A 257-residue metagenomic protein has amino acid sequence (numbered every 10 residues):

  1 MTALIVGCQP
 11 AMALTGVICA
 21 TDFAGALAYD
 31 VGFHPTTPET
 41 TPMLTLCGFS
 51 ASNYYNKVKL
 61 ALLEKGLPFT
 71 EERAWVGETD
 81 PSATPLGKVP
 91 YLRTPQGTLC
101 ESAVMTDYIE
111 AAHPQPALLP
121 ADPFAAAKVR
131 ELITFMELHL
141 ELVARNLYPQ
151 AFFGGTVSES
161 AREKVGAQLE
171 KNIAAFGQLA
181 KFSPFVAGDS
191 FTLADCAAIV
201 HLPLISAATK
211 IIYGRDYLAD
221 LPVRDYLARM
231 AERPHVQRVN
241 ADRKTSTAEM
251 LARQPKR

Functional and structural regions predicted by a protein language model:
G16, Y29-G166, G177, P184-V186 (+1 more regions): GST-like domain detector, emphasizing the conserved glutathione-binding G-site in the N-terminal thioredoxin-like
T21, G25-L27: Compositionally biased low-complexity segments enriched in histidine and/or tyrosine
M136-E232: GST-like fold's C-terminal all-alpha helical module
R233-P234, R238: A late-sequence structural motif
R243-R257: Acidic/histidine-enriched, glycine/proline-rich intrinsically disordered or flexible terminal extensions
